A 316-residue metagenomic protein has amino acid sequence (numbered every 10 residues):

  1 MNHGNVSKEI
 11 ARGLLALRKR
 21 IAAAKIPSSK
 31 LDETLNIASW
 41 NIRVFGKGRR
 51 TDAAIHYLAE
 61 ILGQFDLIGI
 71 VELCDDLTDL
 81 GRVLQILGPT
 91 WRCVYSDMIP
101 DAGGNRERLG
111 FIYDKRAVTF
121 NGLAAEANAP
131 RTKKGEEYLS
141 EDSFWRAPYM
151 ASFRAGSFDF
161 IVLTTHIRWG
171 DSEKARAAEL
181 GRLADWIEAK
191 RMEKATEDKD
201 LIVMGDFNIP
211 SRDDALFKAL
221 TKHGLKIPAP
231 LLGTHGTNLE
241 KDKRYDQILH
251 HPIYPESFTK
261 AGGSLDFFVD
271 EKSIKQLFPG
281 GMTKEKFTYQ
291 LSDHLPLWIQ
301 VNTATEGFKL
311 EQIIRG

Functional and structural regions predicted by a protein language model:
M1-P27, L77, E188-K199, I209-G316: Metal-dependent phosphoester-hydrolase catalytic domains
M1-V71, I86-L87, S96-D97: N-terminal catalytic scaffold of extracellular/periplasmic and nuclease hydrolases that process anionic headgroups
T34-V44, G122, D159-W169: Active-site-proximal beta-strand elements of phosphoester/diester hydrolases
I37-I42, L58-G81, I112, A151 (+3 more regions): Active-site beta-strand/loop signature of hydrolases that rely on acidic residues for catalysis
I42-D52, K133-L139, D171: Acidic/histidine-rich helix-loop elements that form or flank divalent-metal/phosphate-binding sites at the catalytic
G69-V71, V94-D97, I202-D206, I227-L231: Active-site neighborhood of phospho(di)ester-bond hydrolases with catalytic His/Asp-centered motifs
E72-F158: Structured beta-strand-rich core segments of catalytic domains in phosphoester-bond hydrolases
A155-R182: Metal-dependent phosphoester/phosphodiester hydrolase catalytic core
